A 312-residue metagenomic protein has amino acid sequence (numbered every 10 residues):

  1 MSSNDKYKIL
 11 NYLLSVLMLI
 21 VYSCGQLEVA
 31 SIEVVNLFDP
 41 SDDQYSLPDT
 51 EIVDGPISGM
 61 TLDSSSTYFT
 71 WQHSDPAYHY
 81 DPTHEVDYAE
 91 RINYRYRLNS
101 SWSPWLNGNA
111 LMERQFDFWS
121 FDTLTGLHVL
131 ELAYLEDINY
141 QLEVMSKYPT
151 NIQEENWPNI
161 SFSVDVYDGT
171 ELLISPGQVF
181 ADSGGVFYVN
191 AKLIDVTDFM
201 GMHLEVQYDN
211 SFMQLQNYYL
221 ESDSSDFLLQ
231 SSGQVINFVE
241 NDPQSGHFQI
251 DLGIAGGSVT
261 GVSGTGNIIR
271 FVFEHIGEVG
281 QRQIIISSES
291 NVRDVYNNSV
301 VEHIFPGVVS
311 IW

Functional and structural regions predicted by a protein language model:
M1-Y7: N-terminal secretory signal peptides that target proteins for export/translocation
K8-S15: Sec-dependent signal peptide recognition, specifically the positively charged N-region followed immediately by
L14, G59-T61, V86, D122 (+8 more regions): Generic marker of residues within folded, mature protein domains
I20-S23: C-terminal motif of bacterial Sec signal peptides marking the signal peptidase cleavage site
G25-G169: Low-complexity, disordered linker/stalk regions enriched in Pro/Thr/Ser/Gly
D165-W312: Acidic, low-complexity intrinsically disordered segments
